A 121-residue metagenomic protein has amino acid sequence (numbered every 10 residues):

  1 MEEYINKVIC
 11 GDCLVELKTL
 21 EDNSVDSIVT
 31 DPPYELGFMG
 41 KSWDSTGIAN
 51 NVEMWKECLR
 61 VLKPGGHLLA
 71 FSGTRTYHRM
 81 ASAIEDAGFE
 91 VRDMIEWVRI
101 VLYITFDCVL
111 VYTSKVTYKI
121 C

Functional and structural regions predicted by a protein language model:
E2-C121: Core catalytic lobe of class I
